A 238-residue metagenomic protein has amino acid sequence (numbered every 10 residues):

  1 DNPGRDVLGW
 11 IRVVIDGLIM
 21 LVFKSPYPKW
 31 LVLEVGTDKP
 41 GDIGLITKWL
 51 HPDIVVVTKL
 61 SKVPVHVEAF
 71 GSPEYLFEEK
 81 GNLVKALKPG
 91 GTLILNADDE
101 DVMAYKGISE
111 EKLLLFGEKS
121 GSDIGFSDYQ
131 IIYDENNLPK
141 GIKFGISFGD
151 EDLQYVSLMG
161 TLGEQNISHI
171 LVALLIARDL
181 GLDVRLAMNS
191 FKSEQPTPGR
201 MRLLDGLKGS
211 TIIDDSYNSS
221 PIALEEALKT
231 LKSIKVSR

Functional and structural regions predicted by a protein language model:
D1-W30, P40, L45, D53 (+1 more regions): Active-site phosphate/ATP/adenylate-binding loop shared across adenylate-forming ligases
P28, T47, D53-I212, S233-V236: Acidic, Mg2+-coordinating active-site environments of NTP-dependent enzymes
K29-I43, I212-N218: Switch II (G3) loop of P-loop NTPases
D38-D42, E78-E79, L186, E226: Short, conserved clusters of charged catalytic residues that mark active-site and nucleotide-handling motifs
K39, A97-D99, S220: Helix N-cap/beta->alpha junction signal
P40-I43, I167, P221-L224: Short glycine/serine/threonine-rich phosphate/pyrophosphate-binding segments that cradle anionic phosphate groups
D42-I46, A104, E226-T230: A short acidic, amphipathic alpha-helical/loop segment
P196-G199, S216-R238: Active-site beta-alpha connecting loops in nucleotide-dependent enzymes
